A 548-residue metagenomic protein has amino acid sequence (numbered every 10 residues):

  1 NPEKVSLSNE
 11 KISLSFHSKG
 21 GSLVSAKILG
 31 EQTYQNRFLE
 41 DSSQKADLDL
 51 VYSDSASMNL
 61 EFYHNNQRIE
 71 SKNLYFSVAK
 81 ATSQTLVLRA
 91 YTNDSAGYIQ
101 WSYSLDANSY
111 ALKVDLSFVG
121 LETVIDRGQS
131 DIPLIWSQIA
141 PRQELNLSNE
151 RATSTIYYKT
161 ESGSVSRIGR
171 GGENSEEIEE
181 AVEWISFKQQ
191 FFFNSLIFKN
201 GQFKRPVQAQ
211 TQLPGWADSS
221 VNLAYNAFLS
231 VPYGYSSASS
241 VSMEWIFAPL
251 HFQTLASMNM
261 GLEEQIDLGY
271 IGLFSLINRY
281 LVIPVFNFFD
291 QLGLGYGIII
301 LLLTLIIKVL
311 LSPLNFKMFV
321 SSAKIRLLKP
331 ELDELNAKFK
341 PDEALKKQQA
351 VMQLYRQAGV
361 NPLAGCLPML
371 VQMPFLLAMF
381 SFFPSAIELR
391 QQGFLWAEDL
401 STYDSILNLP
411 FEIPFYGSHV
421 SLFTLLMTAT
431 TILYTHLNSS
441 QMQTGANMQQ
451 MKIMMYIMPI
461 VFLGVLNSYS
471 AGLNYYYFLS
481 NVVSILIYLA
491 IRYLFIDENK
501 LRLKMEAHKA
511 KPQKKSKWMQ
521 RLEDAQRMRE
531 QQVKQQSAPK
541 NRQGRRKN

Functional and structural regions predicted by a protein language model:
N1-E264: Soluble non-transmembrane domains of integral membrane proteins
F16, V114-S117, Q143-N149, K199 (+2 more regions): Helix-loop-helix
